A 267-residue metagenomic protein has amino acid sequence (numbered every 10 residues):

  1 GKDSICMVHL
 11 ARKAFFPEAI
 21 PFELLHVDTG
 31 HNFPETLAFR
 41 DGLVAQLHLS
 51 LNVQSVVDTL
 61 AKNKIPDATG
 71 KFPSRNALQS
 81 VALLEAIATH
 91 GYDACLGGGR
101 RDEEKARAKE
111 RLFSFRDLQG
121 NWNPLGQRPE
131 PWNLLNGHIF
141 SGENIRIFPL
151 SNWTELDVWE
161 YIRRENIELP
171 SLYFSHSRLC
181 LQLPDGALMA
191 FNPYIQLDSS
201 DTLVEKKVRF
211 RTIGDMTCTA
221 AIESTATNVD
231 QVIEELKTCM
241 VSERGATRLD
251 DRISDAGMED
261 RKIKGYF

Functional and structural regions predicted by a protein language model:
K2-F267: Nucleotide-activated chemistry modules centered on ATP-dependent adenylation/adenylyltransferase
